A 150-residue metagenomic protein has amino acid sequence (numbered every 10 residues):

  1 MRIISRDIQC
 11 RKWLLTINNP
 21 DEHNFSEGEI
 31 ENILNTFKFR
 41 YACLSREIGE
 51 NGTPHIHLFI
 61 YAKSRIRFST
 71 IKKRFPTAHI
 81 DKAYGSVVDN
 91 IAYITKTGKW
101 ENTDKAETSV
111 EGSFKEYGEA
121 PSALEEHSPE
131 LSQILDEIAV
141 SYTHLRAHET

Functional and structural regions predicted by a protein language model:
M1-G52, A62-S64: Signature for HUH/AEP ssDNA processing cores
L14-L15, Y41-R74, H79-K82, I91-I94: Histidine-centered divalent-metal-coordination microenvironment in nucleic-acid enzymes
L15, K73-A139: Conserved His + Asp/Glu catalytic blocks
H57-F59, P129, T150: Compositionally biased, intrinsically disordered low-complexity segments enriched in polar/proline residues
T143-T150: Conserved small/polar residues in nucleotide/adenosyl-binding loops
